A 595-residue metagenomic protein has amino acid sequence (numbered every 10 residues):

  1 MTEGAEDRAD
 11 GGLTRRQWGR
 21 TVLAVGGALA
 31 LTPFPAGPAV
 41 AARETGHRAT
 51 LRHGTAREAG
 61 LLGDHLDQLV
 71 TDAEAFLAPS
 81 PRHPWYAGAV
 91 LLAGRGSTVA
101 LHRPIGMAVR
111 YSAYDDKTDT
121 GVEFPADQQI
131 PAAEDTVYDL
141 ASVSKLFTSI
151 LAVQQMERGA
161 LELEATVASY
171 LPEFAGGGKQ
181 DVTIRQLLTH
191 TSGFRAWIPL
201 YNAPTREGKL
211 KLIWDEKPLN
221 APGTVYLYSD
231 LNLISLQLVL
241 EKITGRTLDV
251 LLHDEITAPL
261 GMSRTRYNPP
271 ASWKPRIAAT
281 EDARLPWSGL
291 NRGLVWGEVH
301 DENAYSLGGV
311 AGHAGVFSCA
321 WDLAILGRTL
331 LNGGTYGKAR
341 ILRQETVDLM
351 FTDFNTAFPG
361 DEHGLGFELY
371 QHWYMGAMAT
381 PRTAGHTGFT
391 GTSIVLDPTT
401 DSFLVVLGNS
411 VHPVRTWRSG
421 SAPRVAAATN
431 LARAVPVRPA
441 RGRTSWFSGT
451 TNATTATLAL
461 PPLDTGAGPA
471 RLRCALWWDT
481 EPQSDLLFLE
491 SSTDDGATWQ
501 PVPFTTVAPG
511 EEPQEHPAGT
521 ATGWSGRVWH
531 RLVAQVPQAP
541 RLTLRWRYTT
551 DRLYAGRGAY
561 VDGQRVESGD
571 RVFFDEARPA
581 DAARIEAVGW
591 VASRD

Functional and structural regions predicted by a protein language model:
M1-Q17, A24-P33, V40: N-terminal secretory signal peptides
G12, F34-G60: C-terminal segment of N-terminal export signals and the immediately downstream linker at the start of the mature
L62, K145, C319: Short, conserved phosphate/pyrophosphate- and ester-handling motifs at nucleotide-, phospho-/glycolipid
D67, T71-L77, L91, S97-V99 (+5 more regions): Active-site SXXK
D67, V347-F354, A379-R382, F389-S393 (+2 more regions): Beta-sandwich/jellyroll recognition modules and their flexible linkers
E74, A78-P131, L163, Y201-N202 (+2 more regions): A short, well-structured edge-of-sheet supersecondary motif
H102-R103, A108-V122, G177-P381: Short, surface-exposed loop or secondary-structure junction motifs that flank catalytic or metal-binding residues
E162-G178, A258-L260: Short, glycine/proline-biased beta-turn/loop segments that scaffold the active-site neighborhood
